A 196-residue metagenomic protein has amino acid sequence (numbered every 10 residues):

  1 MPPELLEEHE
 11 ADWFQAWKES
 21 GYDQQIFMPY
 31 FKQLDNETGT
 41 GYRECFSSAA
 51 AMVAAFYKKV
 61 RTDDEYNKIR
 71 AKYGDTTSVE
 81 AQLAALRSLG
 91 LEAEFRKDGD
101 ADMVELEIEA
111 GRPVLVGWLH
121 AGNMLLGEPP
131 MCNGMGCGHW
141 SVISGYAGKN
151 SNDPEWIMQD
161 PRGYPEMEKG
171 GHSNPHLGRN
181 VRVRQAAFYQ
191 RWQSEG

Functional and structural regions predicted by a protein language model:
M1, A11, K18, G134-M135 (+1 more regions): Noncatalytic regulatory segments and standalone regulatory/sensor domains
M1-T76, K149-D153: Active-site-adjacent structural segments surrounding the nucleophilic cysteine of cysteine proteases and isopeptidases
A11, Q15, K72, L89 (+5 more regions): Short, low-complexity intrinsically disordered segments
W13, G41, F46-V53, E65 (+5 more regions): Stable alpha-helical elements in mature extracytoplasmic
L34, A93, C132: Generic anion/oxyanion-binding catalytic loop in active/binding sites
M52-V60, A85-E92, L106-G111: Structured segments of extracytoplasmic/periplasmic soluble domains in secreted or envelope-associated proteins
T62-T77, A85-A101: Catalytic cysteine-centered active-site loop
K97-G163: Active-site-adjacent substructure of cysteine-protease-like catalytic cores
